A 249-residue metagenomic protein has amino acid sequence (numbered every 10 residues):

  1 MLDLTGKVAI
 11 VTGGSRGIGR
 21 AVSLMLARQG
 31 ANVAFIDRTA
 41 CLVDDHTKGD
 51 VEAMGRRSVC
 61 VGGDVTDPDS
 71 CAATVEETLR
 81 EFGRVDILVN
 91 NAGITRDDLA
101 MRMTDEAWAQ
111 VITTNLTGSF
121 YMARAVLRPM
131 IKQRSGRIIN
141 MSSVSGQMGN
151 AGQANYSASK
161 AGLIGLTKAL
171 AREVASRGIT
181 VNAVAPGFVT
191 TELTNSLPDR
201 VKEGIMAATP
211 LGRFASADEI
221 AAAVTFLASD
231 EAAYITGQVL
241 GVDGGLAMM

Functional and structural regions predicted by a protein language model:
D3-A34: Canonical Rossmann dinucleotide-binding motif of NAD(H)/NADP(H)-dependent dehydrogenases/reductases, specifically
Q29-H46: Conserved glycine-rich Rossmann-like NAD(P)H-binding loop of the short-chain dehydrogenase/reductase
L99-A100, T104-I112, T194, I205: Substrate-binding pocket helix/loop in short-chain dehydrogenase/reductase
A123, S159, T167: Active-site helix of classical SDR
R128, R172-S176, A233: Alpha-helical segment proximal to the catalytic Tyr-Lys
S143: Residue(s) in the substrate-gating loop at a strand-loop-helix junction that position the organic substrate next
A175, T180, I235-G237, D243: Short, small/polar-rich loop/turn modules that mediate ligand/substrate recognition or access, typified
